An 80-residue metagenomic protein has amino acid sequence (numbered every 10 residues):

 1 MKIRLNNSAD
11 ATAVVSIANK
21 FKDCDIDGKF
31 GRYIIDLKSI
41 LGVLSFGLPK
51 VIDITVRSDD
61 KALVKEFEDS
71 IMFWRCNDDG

Functional and structural regions predicted by a protein language model:
M1, C24-I26, I52: Conserved beta-strand core positions
M1-T12, I17-N19, D69, W74-G80: Cytosolic covalent-transfer regions centered on His/Cys nucleophiles that carry phosphoryl or persulfide groups
R4-N6, D27, T55: Residues in well-ordered beta-strands of folded domains
A11-D25, Y33-L48, V64-K65, D69: Amphipathic alpha-helical interaction surfaces in cytosolic regulatory modules
G47-G80: C-terminal structural segments of small proteins and small subunits
